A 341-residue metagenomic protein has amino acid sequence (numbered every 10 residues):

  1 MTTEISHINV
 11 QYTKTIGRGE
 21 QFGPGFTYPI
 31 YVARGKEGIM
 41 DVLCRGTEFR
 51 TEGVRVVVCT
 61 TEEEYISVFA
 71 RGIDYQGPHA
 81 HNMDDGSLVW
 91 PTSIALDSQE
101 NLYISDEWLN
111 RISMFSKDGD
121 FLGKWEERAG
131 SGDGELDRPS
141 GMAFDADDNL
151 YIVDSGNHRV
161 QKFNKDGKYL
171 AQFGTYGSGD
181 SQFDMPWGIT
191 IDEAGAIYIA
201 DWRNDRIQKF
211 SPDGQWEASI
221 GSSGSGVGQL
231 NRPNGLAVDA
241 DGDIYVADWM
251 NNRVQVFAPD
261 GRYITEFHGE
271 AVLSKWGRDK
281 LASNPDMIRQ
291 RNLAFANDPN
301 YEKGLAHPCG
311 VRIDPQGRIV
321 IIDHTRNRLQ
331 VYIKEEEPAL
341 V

Functional and structural regions predicted by a protein language model:
M1-V341: Eukaryotic scaffold repeat domains enriched in small/polar residues
